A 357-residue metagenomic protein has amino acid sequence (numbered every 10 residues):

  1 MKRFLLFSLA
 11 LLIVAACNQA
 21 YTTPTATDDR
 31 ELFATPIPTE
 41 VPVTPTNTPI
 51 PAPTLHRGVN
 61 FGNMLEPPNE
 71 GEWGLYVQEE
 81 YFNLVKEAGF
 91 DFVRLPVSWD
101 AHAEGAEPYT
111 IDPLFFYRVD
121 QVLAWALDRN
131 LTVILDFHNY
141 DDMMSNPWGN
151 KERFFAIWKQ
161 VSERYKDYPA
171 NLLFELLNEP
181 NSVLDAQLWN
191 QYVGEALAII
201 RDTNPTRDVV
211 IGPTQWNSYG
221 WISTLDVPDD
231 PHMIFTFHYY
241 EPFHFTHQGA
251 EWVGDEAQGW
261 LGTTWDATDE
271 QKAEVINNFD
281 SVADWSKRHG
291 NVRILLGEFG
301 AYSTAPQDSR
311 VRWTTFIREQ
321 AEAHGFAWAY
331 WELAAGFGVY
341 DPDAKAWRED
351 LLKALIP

Functional and structural regions predicted by a protein language model:
M1-F4: Positively charged n-region of N-terminal signal peptides that target proteins for export
L9-L12, C17-I50: Ser/Thr-rich, Proline-interspersed low-complexity disordered segments
A52-D208, P213-W221, D230-H232, L351: Active-site mouth of glycoside hydrolases
L65, W216, E241, A335-F337: Residue-level detector of flexible, active-site-proximal loop/helix-junction positions within diverse enzyme catalytic
L95, D136, L296-G297, W331: Residue-level detector of family-conserved "landmark" positions at structurally sensitive sites
D112, K151-F154, D226-D229, W252-G254 (+3 more regions): Short, hinge-like loop/turn segments at secondary-structure boundaries
F155-D269, E274-Y302, F316, A323-A329: Active-site region of glycoside hydrolase catalytic domains
P306-P357: Aromatic-rich peripheral "rim/lid" segments of glycoside hydrolase catalytic domains that contact and position glycan
